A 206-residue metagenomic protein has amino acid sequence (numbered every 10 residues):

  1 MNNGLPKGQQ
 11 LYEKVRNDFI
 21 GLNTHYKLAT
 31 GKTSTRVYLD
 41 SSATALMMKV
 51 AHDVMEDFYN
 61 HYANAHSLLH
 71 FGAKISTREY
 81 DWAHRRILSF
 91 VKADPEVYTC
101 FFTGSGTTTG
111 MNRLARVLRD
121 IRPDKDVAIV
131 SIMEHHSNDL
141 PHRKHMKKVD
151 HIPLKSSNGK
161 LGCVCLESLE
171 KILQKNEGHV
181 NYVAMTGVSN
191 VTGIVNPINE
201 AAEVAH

Functional and structural regions predicted by a protein language model:
M1-H206: Pyridoxal 5′-phosphate
